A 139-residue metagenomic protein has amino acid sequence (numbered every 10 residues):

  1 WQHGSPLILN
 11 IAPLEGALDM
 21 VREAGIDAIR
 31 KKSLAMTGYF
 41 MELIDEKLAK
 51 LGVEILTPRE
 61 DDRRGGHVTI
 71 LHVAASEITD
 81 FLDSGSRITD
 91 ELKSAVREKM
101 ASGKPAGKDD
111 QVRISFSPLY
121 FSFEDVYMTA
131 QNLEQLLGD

Functional and structural regions predicted by a protein language model:
W1, D27, V68-T69, S117-F121: Short, contiguous acidic/charged loop-to-helix segments that flank catalytic cores in large enzymes
W1-I8: A short glycine-threonine-serine/GTX helix/turn-capping micro-motif
L9-L56: Conserved PLP-dependent catalytic core of the aminotransferase class-I/II
L34-G38, D45-S86, A95: Conserved PLP-binding catalytic core of the aspartate aminotransferase-like
F81-R87, S94-D139: PLP-dependent enzyme catalytic core of the Aspartate aminotransferase-like
